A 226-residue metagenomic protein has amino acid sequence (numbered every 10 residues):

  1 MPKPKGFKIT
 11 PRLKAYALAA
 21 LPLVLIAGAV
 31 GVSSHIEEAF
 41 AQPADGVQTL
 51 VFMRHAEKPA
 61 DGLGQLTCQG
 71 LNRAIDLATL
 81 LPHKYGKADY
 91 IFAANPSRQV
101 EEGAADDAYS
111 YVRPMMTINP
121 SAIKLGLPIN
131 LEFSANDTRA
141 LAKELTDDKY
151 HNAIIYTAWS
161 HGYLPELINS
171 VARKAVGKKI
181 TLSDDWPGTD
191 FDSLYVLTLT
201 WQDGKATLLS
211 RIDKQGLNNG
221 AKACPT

Functional and structural regions predicted by a protein language model:
M1-P11: N-terminal secretory signal peptides that target proteins for export/translocation
F7-I9, L18, A41, K58: Short amphipathic alpha-helical "recognition" segments used for binding
R12-I26: Sec-dependent N-terminal signal peptides
I26-H35: C-terminal segment of classical bacterial N-terminal signal peptides
E37-N152, L164-T226: Active-site-proximal alpha-helix that buttresses catalytic centers in soluble enzyme cores
I154-A158: Periplasmic-binding protein-like
S160-G162: Catalytic and binding regions of secreted/periplasmic enzymes and modules that target cell-wall glycans
